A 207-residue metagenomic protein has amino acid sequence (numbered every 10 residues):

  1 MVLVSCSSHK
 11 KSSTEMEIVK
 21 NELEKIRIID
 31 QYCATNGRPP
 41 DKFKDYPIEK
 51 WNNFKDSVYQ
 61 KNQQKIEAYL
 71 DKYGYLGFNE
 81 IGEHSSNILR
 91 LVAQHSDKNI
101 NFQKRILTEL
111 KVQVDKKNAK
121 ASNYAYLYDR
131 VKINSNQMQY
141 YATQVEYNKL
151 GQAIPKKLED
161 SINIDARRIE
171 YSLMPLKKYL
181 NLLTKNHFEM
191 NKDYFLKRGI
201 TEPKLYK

Functional and structural regions predicted by a protein language model:
M1-M16, K207: Bacterial Sec-dependent N-terminal signal peptides
C6-S8, I88, N186: Short secondary-structure boundary/hinge segments and terminal tails
K10-S135, A142: N-terminal helix-rich structural modules
Y46, R90, Y147-N148, E159: General secondary-structure edge motif
N123-K132, E159, F195, I200 (+1 more regions): Alpha-helical solenoid repeat scaffolds
Y140, E146-L150: Polybasic, proline/glycine-rich intrinsically disordered low-complexity segments
G151-R167: Short acidic, Pro/Gly- and aromatic-enriched capping/linker segments at domain boundaries
N163-K207: A cross-kingdom marker for long, charged
